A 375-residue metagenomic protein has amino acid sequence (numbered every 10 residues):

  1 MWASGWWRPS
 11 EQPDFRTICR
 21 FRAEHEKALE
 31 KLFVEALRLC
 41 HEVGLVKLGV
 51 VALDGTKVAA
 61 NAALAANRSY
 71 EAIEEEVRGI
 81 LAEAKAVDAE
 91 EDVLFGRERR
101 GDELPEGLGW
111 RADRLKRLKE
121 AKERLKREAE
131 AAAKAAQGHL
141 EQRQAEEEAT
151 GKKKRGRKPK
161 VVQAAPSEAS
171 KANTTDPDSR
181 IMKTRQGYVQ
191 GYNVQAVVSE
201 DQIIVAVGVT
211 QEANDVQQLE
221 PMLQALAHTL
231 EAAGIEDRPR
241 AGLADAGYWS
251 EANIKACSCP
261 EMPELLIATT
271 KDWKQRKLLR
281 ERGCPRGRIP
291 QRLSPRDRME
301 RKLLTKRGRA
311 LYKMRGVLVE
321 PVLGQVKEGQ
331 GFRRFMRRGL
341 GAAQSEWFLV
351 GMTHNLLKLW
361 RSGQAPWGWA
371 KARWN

Functional and structural regions predicted by a protein language model:
M1, W7-N375: Anion-binding and metal-coordination hotspots
